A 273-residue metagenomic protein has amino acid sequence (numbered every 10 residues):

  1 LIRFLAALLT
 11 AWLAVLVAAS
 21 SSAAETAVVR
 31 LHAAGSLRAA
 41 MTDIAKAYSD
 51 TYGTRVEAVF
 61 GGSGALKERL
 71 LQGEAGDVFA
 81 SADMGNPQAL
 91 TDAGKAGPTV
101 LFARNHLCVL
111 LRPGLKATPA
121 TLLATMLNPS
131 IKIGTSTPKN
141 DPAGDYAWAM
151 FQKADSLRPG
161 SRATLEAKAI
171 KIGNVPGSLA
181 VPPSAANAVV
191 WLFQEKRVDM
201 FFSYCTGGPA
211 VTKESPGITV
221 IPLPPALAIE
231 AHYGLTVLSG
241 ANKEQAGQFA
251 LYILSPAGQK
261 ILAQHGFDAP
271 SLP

Functional and structural regions predicted by a protein language model:
L1-I2: N-terminal secretory signal peptides that target proteins for export/translocation
L5-A18: Bacterial N-terminal signal peptides
A23-E74, S81-M84, Q88-D92, V100-N105 (+1 more regions): Exported/periplasmic ABC-transporter solute-binding proteins
